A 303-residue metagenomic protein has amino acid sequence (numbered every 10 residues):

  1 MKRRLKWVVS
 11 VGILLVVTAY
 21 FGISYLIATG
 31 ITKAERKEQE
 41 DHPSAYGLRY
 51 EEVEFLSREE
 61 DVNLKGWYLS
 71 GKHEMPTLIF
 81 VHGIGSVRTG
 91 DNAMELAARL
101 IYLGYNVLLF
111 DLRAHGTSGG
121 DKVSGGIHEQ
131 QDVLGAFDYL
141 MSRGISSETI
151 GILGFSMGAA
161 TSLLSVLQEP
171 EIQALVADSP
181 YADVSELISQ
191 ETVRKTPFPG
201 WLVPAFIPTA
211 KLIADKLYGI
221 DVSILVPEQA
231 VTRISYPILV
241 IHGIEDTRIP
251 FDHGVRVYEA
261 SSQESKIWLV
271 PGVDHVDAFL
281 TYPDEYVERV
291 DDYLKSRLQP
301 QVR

Functional and structural regions predicted by a protein language model:
R4-R58, K65-W67: An N-terminal hydrophobic leader/cap segment in hydrolases
M75-G83: Short beta-strand element of the alpha/beta-hydrolase
A97-G119: Conserved alpha/beta-hydrolase
V123-G144: Alpha/beta-hydrolase active-site loop
L167-I220, Q229: Hydrolase active-site cap/lid region
P227, Y236, P250-E259: Short alpha-helix in the alpha/beta-hydrolase fold that links the catalytic acid
R233-S235, V240-H242, D246: Short beta-strand/loop motif that positions the catalytic acidic residue of the alpha/beta-hydrolase fold
V273-V287: Catalytic histidine-centered segment of alpha/beta-hydrolase-like enzymes
